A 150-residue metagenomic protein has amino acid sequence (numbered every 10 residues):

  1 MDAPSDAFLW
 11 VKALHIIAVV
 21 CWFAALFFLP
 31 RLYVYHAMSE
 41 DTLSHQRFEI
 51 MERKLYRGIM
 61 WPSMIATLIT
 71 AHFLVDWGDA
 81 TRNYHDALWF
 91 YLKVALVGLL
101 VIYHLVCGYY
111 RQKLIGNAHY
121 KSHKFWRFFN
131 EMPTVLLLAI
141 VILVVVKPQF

Functional and structural regions predicted by a protein language model:
M1-F150: Polytopic transmembrane helical bundles with strong interfacial aromatic enrichment
